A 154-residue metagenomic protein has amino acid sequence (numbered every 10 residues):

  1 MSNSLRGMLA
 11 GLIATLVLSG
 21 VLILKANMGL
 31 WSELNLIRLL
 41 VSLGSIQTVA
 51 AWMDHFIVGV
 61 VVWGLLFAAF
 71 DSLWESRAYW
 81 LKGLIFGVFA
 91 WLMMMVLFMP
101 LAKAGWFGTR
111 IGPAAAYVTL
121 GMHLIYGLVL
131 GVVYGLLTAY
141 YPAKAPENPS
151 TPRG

Functional and structural regions predicted by a protein language model:
M1-G154: Juxtamembrane/disordered regions of integral membrane proteins
